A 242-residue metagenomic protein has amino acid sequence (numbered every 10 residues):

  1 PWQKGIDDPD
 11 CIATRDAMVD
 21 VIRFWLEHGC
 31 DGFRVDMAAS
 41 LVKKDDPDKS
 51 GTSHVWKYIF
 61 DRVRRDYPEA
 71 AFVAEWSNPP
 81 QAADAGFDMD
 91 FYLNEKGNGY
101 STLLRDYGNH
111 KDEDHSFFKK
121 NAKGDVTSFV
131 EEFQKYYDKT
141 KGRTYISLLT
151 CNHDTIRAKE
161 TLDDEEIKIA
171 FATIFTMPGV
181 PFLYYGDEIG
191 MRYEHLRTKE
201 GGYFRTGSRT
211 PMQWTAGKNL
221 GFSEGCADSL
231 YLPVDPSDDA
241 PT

Functional and structural regions predicted by a protein language model:
P1-D16, A39-S53, D112-V126, D154-D163: The substrate-binding groove and active-site-proximal loops of carbohydrate-active enzymes, especially glycoside
P1-H28, D46-P47, W56-I59, R65 (+2 more regions): Substrate-binding/active-site clefts of carbohydrate-active enzymes
M18, W25, V35-D36, F72 (+4 more regions): Conserved, mostly hydrophobic/aromatic
I22-R23, S53-D61, V130-Q134, F171: Generic structural signal for well-ordered alpha-helices, preferentially at hydrophobic/aromatic core positions
C30, A38, G179-V180: A structural motif
A38-S40, E75-P79: Active-site beta-loop-alpha junctions enriched in small/polar residues
D46-S53, A82-S101, R197-T215: Aromatic- and acidic-residue-enriched segments that line the glycan-binding/catalytic groove of carbohydrate-active
R64, N78, G86, D112 (+4 more regions): Loop/helix patches that line or flank the sugar-binding groove of alpha-linked glycan CAZymes
